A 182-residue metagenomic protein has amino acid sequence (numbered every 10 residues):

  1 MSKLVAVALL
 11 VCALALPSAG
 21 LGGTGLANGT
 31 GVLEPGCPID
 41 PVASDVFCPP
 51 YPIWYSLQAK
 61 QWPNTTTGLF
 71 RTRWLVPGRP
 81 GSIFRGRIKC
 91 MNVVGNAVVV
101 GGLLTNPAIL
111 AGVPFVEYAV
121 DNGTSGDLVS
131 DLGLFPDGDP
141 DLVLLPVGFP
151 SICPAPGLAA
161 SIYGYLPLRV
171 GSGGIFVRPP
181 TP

Functional and structural regions predicted by a protein language model:
A6-P17: Bacterial N-terminal signal peptides
A15-T30: C-terminal region of N-terminal signal peptides and the immediate post-cleavage residues of exported proteins
G31-I39: Short polar catalytic/cofactor-binding loops
P35, V46, I88, P150-I152: Extracellular secreted precursors and ectodomains with disulfide-bonded cysteine-rich loops/domains
D40-G123: Predominantly extracellular/secreted and cell-surface proteins with exposed, flexible low-complexity segments
G68-T72, S125-D137: Short polybasic amphipathic segments
S130-P182: C-terminal partner/receptor-binding element of secreted or periplasmic proteins
